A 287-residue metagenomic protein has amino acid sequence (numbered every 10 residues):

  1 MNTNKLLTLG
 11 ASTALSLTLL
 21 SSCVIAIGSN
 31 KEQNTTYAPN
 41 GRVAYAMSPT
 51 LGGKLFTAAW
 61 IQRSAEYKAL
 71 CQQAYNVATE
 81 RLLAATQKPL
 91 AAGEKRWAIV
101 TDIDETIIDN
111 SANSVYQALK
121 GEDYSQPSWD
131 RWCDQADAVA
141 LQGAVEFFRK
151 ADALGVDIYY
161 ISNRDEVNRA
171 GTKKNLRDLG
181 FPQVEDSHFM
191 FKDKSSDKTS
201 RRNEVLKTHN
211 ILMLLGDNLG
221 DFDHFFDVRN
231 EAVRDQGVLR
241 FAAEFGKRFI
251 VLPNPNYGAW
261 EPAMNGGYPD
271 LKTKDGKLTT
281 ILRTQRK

Functional and structural regions predicted by a protein language model:
N2-T13: Bacterial N-terminal signal peptides that target proteins for export
A11, S21-T101, N265-K287: Non-catalytic pre-domain segments flanking phosphatase-related domains
I27, K31-E32, D165, R169-K287: C-terminal cap/substrate-recognition subdomain and adjoining C-terminal extension of metal-dependent phosphatase-like
W60-C71, D130-A138, Y159-D165, M190-K192: Second-shell loop/turn segments in exported
C71-A74, A78, A140-F147, N168 (+3 more regions): Stable alpha-helical elements in mature extracytoplasmic
L83, Q87, N113, R149-D157 (+3 more regions): Sec-exported extracytoplasmic/periplasmic mature domains
A91-A92, R96, I107-V139, A153: Active-site neighborhood of HAD-like aspartate-dependent phosphohydrolases
E105, A144-L176, D217: Substrate-recognition element of Asp-dependent hydrolases with the DxDx(T/V) motif
